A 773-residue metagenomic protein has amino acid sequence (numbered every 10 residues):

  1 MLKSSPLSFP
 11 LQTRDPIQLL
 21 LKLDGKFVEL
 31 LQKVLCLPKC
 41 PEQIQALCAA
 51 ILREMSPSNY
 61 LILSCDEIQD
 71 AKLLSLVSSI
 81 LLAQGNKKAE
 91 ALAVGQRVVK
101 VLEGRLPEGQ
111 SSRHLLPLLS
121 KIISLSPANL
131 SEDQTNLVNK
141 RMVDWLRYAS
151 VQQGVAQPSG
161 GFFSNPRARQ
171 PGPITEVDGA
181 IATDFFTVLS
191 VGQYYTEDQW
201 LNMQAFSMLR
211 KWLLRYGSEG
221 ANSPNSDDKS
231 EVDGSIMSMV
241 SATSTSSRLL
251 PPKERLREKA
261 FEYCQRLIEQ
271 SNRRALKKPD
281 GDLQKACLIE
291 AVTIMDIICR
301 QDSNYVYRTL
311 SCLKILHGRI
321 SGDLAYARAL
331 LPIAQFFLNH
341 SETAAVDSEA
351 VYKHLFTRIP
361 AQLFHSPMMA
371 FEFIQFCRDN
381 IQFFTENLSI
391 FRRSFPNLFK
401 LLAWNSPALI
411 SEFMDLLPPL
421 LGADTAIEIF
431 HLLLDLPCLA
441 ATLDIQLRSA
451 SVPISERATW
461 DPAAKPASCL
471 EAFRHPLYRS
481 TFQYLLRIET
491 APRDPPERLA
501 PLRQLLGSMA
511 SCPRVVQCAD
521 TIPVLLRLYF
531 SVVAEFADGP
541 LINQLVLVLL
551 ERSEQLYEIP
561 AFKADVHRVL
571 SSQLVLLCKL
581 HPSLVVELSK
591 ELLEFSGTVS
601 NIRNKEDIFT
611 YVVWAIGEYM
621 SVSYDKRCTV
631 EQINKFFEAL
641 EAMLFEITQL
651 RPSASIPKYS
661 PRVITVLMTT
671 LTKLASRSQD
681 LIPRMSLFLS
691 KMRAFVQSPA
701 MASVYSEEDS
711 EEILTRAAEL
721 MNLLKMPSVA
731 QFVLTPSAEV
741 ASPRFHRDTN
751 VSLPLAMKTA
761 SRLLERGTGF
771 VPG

Functional and structural regions predicted by a protein language model:
M1-R378, Q382-P396, A403-G773: Extended alpha-solenoid scaffolds built from HEAT/ARM-like alpha-helical repeats and adjacent low-complexity/polar
